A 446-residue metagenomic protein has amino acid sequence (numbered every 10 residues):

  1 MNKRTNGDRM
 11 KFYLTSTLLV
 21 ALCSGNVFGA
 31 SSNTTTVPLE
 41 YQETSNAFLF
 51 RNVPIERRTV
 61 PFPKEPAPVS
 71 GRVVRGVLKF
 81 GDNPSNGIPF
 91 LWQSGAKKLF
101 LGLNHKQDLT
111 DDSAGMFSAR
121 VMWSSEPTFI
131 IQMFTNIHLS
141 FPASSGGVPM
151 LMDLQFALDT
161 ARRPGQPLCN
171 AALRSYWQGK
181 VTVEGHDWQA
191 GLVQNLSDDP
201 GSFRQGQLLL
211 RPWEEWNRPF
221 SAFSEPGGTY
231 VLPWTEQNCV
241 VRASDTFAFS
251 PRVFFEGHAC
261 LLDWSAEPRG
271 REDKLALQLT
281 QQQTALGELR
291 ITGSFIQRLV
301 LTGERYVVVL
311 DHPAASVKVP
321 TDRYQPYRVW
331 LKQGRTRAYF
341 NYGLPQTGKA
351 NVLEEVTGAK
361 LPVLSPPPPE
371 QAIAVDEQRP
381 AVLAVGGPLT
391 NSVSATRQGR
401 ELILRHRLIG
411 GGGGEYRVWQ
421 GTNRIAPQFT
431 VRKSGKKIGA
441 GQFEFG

Functional and structural regions predicted by a protein language model:
N2-T17: Bacterial N-terminal signal peptides that target proteins for export
G7-D8, C23, T36, V319: Alpha-helical structural elements
T15-N26: Bacterial N-terminal signal peptides
G29-T302, P313-K332, Q371-S434, A440-G446: Calcium-binding acidic motifs and repeat modules
V307-D311: Short beta-strand segments within Ig-like beta-sandwich modules, predominantly Fibronectin type-III
L331-F340, L344: Short acidic/polar inter-strand loop motif in beta-rich domains
L344-V385: Short beta-strand elements
